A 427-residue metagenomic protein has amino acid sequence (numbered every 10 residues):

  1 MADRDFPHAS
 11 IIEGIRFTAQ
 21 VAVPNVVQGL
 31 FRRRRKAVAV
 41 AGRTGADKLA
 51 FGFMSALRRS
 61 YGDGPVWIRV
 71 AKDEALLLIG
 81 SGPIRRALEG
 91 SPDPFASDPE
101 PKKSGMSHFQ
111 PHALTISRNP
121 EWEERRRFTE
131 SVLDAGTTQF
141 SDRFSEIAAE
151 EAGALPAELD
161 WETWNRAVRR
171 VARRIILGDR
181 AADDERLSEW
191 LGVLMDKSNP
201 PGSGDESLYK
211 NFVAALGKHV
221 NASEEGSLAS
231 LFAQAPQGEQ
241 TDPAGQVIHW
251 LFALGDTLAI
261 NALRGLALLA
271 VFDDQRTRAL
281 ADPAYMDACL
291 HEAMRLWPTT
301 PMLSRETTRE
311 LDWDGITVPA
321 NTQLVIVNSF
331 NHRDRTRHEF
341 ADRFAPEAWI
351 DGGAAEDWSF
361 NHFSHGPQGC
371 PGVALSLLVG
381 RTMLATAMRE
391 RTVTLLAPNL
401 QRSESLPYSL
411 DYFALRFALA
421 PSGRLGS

Functional and structural regions predicted by a protein language model:
D5-A9, E13-G52, P99-A222, A420-S427: Cytochrome P450 catalytic-domain helical core, especially the substrate-recognition surface and oxygen-activation
T44-R58, L280-I316: Conserved cytochrome P450 K-helix E-x-x-R motif and the immediately C-terminal K′/meander segment
R85-S104: Cytochrome P450 catalytic domain signature, combining two hallmark sequence patches
L231-D282, M286-A293, V325, G380: Central I-helix of cytochrome P450 enzymes
V327-G353, F363, L396: Conserved cytochrome P450 K-helix/beta-meander segment immediately N-terminal to the heme-binding cysteine loop
I350-F413: Cytochrome P450 heme-thiolate "Cys pocket" and heme-binding signature region
